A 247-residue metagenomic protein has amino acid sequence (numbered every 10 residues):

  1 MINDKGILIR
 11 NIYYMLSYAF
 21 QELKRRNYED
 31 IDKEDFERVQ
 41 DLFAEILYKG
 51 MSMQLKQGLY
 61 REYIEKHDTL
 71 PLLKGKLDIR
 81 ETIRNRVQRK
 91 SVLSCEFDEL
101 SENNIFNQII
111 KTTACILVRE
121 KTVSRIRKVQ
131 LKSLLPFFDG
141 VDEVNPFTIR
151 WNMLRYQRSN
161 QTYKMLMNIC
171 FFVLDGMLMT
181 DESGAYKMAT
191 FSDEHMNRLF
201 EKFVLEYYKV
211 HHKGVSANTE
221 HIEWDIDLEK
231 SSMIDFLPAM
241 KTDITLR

Functional and structural regions predicted by a protein language model:
M1-A185: Terminal, charged accessory segments of proteins
L72-K76, F138, E194-H195, L199 (+1 more regions): Short alpha-helical interface elements
N152, G184-E194, D225-K230: Active-site-proximal beta-alpha loop/turn segments in soluble metabolic enzymes
R158-L166, S192-F203, F236: Short, contiguous, pocket-lining structural segments that sit at or immediately flank catalytic/ligand-binding sites
Y163, S183-Y186, T190-S192, Y208 (+1 more regions): Aromatic-residue detector
D193-D225: Acidic-basic catalytic patches of nuclease active cores, encompassing PD-(D/E)XK and other metal-cofactor nuclease
N218-R247: Active-site metal-binding core of divalent-cation-utilizing nuclease and nuclease-like domains
